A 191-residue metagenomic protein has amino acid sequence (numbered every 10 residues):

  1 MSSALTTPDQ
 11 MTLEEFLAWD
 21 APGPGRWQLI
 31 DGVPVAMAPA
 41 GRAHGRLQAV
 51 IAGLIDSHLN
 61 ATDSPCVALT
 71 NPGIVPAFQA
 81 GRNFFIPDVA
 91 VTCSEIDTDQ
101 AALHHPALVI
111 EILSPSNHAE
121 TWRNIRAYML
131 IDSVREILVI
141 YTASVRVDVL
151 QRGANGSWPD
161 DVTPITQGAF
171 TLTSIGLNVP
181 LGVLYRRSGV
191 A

Functional and structural regions predicted by a protein language model:
M1-A191: Gly/Pro/Ser/Thr-rich low-complexity, intrinsically disordered segments predominantly at protein N-termini
